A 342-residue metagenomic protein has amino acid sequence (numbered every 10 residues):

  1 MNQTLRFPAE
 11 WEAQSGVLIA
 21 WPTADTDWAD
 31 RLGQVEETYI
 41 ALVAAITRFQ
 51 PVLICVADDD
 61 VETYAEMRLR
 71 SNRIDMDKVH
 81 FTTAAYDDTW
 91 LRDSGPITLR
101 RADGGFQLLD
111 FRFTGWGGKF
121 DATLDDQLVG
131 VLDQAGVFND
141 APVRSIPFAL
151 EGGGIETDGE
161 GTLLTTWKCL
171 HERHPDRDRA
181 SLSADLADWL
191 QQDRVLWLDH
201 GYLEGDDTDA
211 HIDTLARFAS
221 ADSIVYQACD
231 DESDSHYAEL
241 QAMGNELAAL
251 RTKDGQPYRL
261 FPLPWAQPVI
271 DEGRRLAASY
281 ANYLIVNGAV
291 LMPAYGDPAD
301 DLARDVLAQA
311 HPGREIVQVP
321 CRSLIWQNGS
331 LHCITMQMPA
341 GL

Functional and structural regions predicted by a protein language model:
M1-L342: The feature marks the mature, well-folded catalytic cores of soluble enzymes
